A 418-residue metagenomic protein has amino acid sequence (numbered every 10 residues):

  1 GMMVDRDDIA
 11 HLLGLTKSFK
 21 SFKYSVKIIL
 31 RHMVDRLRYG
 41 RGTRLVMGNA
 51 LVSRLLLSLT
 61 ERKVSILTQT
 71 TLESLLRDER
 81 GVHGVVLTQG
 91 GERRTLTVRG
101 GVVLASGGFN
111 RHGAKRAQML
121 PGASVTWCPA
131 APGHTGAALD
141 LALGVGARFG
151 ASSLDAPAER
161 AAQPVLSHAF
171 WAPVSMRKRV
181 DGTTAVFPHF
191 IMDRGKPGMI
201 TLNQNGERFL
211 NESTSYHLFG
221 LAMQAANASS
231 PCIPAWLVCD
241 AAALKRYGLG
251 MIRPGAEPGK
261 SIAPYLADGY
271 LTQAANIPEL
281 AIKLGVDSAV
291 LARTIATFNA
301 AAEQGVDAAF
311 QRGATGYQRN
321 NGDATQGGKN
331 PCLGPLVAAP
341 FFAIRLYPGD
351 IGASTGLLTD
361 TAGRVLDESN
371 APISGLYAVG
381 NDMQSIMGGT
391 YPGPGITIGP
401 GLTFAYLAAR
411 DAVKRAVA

Functional and structural regions predicted by a protein language model:
G1-S65, M199-T201, R208, A242-L244 (+2 more regions): Conserved N-terminal/central alpha/beta ligand/cofactor-binding core
G1-Y24, L139-L141, V145-V286, V290: An anion/pyrophosphate-binding glycine-rich loop and adjacent beta-alpha core in soluble alpha-beta enzymes
L30-G100, G136-V145, L357-D360: Helical element adjacent to the flavin cofactor pocket in flavoenzyme catalytic cores
G42-N49, E61, G90-D181, I398 (+1 more regions): Glycine-rich loop(s) and the adjacent beta-strand/alpha-helix scaffold that form part
E73, G90-E92, G101, G108-N110 (+8 more regions): Short, glycine-/Ser/Thr-/acidic-enriched flexible segments
S74, G81-V82, V290-I386, T390: A glycine-rich dinucleotide-binding beta-alpha-beta segment and adjacent secondary-structure elements that constitute
R94-R99, N227, G248-P254, I351-A418: C-terminal structured subdomain/cap of oxidoreductase catalytic cores
A131, R194-K196, I351-A353: Short, small/polar residue-rich loop motifs at catalytic or cofactor-binding pockets
